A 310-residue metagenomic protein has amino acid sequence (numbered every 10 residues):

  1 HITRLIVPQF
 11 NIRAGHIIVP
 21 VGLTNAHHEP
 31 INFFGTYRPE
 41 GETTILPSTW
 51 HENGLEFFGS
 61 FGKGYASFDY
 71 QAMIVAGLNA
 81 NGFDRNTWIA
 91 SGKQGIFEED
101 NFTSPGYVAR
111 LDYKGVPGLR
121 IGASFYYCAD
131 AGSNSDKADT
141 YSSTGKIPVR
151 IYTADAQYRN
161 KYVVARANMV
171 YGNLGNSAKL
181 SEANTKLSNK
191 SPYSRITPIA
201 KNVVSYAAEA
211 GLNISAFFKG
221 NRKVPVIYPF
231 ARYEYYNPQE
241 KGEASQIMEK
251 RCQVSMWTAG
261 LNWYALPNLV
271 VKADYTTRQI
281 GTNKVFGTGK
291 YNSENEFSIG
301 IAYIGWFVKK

Functional and structural regions predicted by a protein language model:
H1-A80, T103-V108, D112-R120, A207-N213 (+3 more regions): Outer membrane beta-barrel
H27-E29, G122-K310: Outer-membrane beta-barrel pore domains
E42-T44, G95-E98, I196: Active-site rim elements
T44-S48, E99-F102, L111, T144-K146 (+2 more regions): Short Gly/Pro-enriched turn/cap motifs at secondary-structure boundaries
S67-Y70, N81-T87, S124, N134-D136: A short secondary-structure junction signal
I74, G82, F286-T288: Short, intrinsically disordered, low-complexity segments enriched in Ser/Thr and Pro
F83-G92, T185-P192: Charged, glycine/proline-rich intrinsically disordered loops and linkers
W88-N134: Loop-centered beta-sheet repeat module
